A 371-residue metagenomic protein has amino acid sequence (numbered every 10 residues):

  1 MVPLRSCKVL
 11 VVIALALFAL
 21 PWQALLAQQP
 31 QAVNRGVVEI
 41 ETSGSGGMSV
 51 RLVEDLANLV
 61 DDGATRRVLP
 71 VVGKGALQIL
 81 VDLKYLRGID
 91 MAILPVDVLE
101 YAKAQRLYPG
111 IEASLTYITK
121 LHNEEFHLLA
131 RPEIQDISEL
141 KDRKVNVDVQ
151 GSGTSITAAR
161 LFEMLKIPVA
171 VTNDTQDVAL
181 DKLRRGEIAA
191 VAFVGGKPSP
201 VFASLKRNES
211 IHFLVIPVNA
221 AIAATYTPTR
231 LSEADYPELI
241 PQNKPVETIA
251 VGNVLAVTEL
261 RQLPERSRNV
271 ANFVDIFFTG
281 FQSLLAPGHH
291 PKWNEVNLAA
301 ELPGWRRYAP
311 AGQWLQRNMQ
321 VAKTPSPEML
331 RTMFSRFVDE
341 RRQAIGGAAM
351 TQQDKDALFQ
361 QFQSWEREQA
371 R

Functional and structural regions predicted by a protein language model:
L10-P21: Bacterial N-terminal signal peptides
R35-E41, S45-A92, N243, L358-Q361: Extracytoplasmic small-molecule ligand-binding "clamshell" domains of the periplasmic binding protein/Venus flytrap
R35-V60, E124-D181, R185: Bilobed "Venus flytrap"/periplasmic-binding protein-like clamshell domains and structurally analogous long
A57-N58, L69-I111, L180-K182, P198-L205: Pocket-flanking alpha-helical
V96-D97, I167-E265: Pocket-lining segment of extracytoplasmic ligand-binding domains
P109-L121, E238-V246: A structural signal for short loop-to-beta-strand junctions that line the ligand-binding cleft of periplasmic/secreted
Q150-L161, T229-P303: Ligand-binding clefts/hinges and TM-proximal coupling segments of bilobed small-molecule sensing domains
V178, R184, G195-E209, F213 (+2 more regions): An extracytoplasmic/periplasmic, membrane-proximal ligand-sensing/linker region
